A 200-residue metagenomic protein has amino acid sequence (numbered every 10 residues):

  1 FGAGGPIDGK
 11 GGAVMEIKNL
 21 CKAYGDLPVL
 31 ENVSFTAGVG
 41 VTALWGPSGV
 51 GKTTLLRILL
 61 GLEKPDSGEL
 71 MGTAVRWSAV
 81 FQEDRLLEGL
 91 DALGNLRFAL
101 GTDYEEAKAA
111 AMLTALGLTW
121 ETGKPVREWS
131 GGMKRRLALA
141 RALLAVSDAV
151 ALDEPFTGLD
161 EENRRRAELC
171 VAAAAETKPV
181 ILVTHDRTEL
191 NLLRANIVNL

Functional and structural regions predicted by a protein language model:
M15, L30-N32: Conserved structural motif at the start of ABC-family nucleotide-binding domains
L60: Helix-to-loop junction immediately C-terminal to a conserved catalytic motif
G89-Y104, K108: Q-loop/switch helix immediately C-terminal to the Walker
Y104-E121: Conserved ABC ATPase "signature" region
P125, E154-P155: Walker B catalytic motif
P125-M133: Conserved ABC ATPase signature
D153, D160: ABC-family nucleotide-binding domains
